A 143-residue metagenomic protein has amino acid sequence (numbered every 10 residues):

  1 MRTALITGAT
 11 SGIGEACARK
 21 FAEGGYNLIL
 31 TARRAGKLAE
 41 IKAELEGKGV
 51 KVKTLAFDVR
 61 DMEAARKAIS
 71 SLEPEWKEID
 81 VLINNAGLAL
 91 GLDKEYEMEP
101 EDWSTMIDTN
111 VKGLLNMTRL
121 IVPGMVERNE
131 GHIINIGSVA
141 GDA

Functional and structural regions predicted by a protein language model:
T10-S11: Conserved glycine-rich cofactor-binding loop
Y26-E40: Conserved glycine-rich Rossmann-like NAD(P)H-binding loop of the short-chain dehydrogenase/reductase
G36, A56-K67, P100: The beta1-alpha1 cofactor-binding region of Rossmann-like NAD(H)/NADP(H)-dependent oxidoreductases
A86-L90: Conserved NAD(P)H cofactor-binding loop of Rossmann-fold oxidoreductase domains
D93-E95, E99-I107: Substrate-binding pocket helix/loop in short-chain dehydrogenase/reductase
T118-R119: A short, exposed helix-loop element centered on a Lys and neighboring polar residues
S138: Residue(s) in the substrate-gating loop at a strand-loop-helix junction that position the organic substrate next
